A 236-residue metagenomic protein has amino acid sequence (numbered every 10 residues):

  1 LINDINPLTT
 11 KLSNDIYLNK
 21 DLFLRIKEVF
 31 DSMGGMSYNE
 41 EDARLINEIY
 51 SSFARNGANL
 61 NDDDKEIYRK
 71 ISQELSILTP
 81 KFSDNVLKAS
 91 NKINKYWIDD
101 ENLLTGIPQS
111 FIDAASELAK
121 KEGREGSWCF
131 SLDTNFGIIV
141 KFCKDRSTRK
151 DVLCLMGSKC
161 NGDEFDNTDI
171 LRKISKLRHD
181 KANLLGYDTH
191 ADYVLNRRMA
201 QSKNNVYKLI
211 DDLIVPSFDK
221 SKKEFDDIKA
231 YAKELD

Functional and structural regions predicted by a protein language model:
L1-Q201, D212, P216-S221, I228: His/Asp/Glu-rich acidic catalytic environments and adjacent acidic regulatory segments
N204: Catalytic adenosine-cofactor/nucleotide-binding cores of aminoacyl-tRNA synthetases and other
A232-D236: Short, intrinsically disordered, charge-balanced linker/junction segments flanking boundaries in proteins
